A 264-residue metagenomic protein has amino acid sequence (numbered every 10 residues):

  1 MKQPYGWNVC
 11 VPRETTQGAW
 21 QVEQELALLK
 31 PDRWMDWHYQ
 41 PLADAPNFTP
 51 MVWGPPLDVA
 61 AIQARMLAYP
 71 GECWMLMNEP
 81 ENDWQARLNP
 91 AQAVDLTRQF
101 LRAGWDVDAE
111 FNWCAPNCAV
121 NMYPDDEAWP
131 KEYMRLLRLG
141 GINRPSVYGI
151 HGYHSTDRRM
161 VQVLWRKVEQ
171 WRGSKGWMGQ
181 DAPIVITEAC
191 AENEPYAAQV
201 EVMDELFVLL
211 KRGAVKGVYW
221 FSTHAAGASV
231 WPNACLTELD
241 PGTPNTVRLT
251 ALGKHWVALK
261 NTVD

Functional and structural regions predicted by a protein language model:
M1-P41, A45-P55: Boundary/entry segment of secreted carbohydrate-active catalytic domains
N8, N47-G54, L209-D264: Aromatic-rich peripheral "rim/lid" segments of glycoside hydrolase catalytic domains that contact and position glycan
E23-K30, H38-T49, A61-G71, L101-D108 (+3 more regions): Acidic (Asp/Glu)-rich catalytic clusters
D36-H38, P46, P50-V52, E72 (+4 more regions): Aromatic- and acid-rich polysaccharide-binding/catalytic face of secreted or lumenal carbohydrate-active enzymes
P46-A103, C114, V120-N121: Ligand-binding grooves and catalytic loops that recognize ribose/phosphate and carbohydrate rings, and esterified lipid
N82-Q85, C114-P124, R172-D204, S222-L239: Active-site clefts of carbohydrate-active enzymes
P90-R98, E127-E132, V161-K167, Q199-E205: Charged helix-capping and loop-helix junction motifs
A93-V147, G152: Active-site acidic/histidine proton-transfer and metal-coordination neighborhood in alpha/beta enzyme cores
